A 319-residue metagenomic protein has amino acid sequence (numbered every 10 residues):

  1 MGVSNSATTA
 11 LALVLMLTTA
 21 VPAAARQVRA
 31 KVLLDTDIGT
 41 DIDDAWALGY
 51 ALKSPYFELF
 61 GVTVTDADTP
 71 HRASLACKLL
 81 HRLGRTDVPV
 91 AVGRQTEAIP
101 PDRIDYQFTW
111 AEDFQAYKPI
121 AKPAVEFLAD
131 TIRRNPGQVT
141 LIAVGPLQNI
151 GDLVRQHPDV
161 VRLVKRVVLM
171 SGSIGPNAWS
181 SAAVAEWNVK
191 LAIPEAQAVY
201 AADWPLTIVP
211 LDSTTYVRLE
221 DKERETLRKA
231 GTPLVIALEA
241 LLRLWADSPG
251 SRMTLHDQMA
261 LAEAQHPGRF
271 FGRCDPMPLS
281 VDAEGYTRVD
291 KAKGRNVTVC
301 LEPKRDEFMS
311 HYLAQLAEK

Functional and structural regions predicted by a protein language model:
M1-S4: N-terminal secretory signal peptides that target proteins for export/translocation
T8-T19: Bacterial N-terminal signal peptides
V21-A25: Sec/Tat signal peptide C-region and signal peptidase I cleavage site
R26-K78, F114-T214, D221: Active-site histidine-anchored catalytic micro-motif
V28-L34, H71-R134, A283, A292-E307 (+1 more regions): Metal-dependent C-N hydrolase catalytic cores
V28-R29, W46-S54, E58, W187-K319: Conformational coupling and interaction surfaces
F60-G61, V88-P89, M277: Short N-terminal amphipathic alpha-helices
R103-A111, S181-A185, R224: Short, surface-exposed amphipathic charged segments that create phosphate/polyanion-binding patches used for binding
